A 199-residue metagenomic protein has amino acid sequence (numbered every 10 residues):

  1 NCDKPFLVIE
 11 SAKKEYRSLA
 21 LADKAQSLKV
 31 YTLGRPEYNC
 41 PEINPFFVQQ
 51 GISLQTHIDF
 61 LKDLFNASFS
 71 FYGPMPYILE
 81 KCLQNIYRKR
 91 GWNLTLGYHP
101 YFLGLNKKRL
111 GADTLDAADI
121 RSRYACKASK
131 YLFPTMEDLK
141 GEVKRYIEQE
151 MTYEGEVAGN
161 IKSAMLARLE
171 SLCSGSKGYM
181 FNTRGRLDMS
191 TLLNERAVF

Functional and structural regions predicted by a protein language model:
N1-F199: P-loop NTPase motor domains
